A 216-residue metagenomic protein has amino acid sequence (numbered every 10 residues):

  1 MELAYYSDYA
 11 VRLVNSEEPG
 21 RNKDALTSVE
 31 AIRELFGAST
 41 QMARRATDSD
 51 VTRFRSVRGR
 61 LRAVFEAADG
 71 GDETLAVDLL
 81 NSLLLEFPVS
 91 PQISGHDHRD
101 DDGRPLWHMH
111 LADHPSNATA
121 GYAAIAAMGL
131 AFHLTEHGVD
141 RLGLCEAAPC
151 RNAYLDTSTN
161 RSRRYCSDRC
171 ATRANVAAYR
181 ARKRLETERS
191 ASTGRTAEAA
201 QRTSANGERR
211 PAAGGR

Functional and structural regions predicted by a protein language model:
M1-L144, A148-D156, E188-R216: Short helix-coil boundary/hinge micro-motifs
G143-E146, S162, R180: A structural preference for long, well-packed, hydrophobic secondary-structure segments
C150, A171, N175: Residue-level recognition of oxygen-bearing side chains
R161-A171: Cysteine-rich micro-motifs
R164, R184-T187: Short, highly charged low-complexity linear segments
A174-R184: Short metal-binding segments enriched for Cys and/or His
